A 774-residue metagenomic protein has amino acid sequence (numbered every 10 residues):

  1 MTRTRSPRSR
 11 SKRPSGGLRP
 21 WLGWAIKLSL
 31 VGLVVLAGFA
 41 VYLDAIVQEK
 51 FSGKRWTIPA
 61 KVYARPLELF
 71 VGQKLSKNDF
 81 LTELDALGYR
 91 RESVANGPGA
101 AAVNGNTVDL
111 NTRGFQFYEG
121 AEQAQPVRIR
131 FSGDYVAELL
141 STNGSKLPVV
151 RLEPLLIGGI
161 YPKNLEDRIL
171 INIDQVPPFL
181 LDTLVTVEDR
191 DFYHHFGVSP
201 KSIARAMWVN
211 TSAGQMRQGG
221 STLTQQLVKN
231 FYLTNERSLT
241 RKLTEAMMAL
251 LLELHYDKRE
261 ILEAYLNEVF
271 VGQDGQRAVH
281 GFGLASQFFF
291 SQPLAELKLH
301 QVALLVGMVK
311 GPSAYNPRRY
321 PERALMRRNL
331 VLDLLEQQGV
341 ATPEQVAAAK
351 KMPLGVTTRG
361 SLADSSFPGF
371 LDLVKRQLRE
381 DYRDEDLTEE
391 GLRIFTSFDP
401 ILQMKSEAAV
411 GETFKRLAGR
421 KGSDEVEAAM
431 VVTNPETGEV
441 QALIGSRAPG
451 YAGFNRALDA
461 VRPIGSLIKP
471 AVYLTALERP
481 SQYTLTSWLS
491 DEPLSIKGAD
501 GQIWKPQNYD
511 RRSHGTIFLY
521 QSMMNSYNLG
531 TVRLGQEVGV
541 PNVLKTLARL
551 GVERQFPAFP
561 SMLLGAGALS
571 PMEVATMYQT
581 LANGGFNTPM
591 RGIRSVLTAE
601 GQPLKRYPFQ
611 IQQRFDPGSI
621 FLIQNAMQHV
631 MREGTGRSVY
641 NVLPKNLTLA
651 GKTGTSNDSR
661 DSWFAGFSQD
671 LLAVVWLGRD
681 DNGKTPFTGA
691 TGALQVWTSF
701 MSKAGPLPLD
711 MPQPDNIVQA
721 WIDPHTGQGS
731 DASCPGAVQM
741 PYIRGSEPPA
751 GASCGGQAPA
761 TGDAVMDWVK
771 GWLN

Functional and structural regions predicted by a protein language model:
T2-R420, E439-Q441, E492, R533 (+1 more regions): Juxtamembrane regions of bacterial inner-membrane/periplasmic proteins, predominantly the peptidoglycan biogenesis
L84, L184, L227, I261 (+11 more regions): Conserved structural-core and active-site-/substrate-pathway-adjacent residues in large, well-folded domains of enzymes
G120-E122, Q175-F179, H255, E260 (+11 more regions): Extracellular/periplasmic catalytic domains that process cell-envelope and extracellular macromolecules
V136-I169, H280-A285, V309, S313-P317 (+13 more regions): Short pre-catalytic segments that frame enzyme active sites
V209-R237, Q292-A295, G360-S366, Q482-V543 (+2 more regions): Conserved catalytic neighborhood of penicillin-recognizing serine enzymes
Q225-L233, N267-V271, S291, A295 (+12 more regions): Glycine-rich, acidic and aromatic/proline-enriched surface loops and short helix-turn segments that act as binding
T396-K421, M430-N434, L443, P449-N455 (+5 more regions): A penicillin-recognizing enzyme superfamily signal
A720-N774: Low-complexity, Gly/Ser/Thr/Pro-rich intrinsically disordered linker/tail segments
